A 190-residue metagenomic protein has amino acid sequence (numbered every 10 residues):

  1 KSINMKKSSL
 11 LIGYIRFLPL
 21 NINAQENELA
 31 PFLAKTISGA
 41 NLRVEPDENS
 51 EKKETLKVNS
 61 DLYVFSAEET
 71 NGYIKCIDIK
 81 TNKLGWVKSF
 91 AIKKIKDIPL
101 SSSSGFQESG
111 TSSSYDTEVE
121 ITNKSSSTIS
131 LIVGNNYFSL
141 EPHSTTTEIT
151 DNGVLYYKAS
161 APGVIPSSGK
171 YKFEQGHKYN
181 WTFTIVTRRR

Functional and structural regions predicted by a protein language model:
K1-N27: Bacterial Sec-dependent N-terminal signal peptides
Q25-V44, E54-V58, F65-E68, K93-Y115: SH3-family beta-barrel domains
T55-K88: SH3/SH3-like beta-barrel superfamily modules
Y63-S66, N152-I165: A short, solvent-exposed beta-strand micro-motif common in secreted/extracellular proteins
W86-L100, P162-R190: Structured interaction patches on ligand/partner-binding surfaces of diverse proteins
I121-S125: Asparagine-centered strand-capping/turn motif at beta-strand->loop junctions
S126-G134: Short, ordered, surface-exposed loop/turn motifs in non-cytosolic proteins
N136-E148: Short, solvent-exposed S/T- and G/P-enriched segments that are highly enriched in secreted/extracellular and lumenal
